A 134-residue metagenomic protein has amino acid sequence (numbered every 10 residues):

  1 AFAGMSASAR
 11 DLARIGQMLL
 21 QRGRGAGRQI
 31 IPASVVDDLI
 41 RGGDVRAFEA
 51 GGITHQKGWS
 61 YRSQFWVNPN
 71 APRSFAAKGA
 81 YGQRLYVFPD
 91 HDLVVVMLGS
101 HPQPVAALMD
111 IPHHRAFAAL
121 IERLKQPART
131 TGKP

Functional and structural regions predicted by a protein language model:
A1-S6, A77-K78: Solvent-exposed loop and edge beta-strand segments that line ligand/cofactor-binding and catalytic clefts
G4-R24, Q83-G99: Active-site-proximal alpha-helical segments within enzyme catalytic domains
S8-L12, I31-V35, H113-A116: Stable alpha-helical elements in mature extracytoplasmic
A13-L20, V36-I40, Q64-W66, I121: Non-transmembrane alpha-helical segments in soluble domains of secreted/periplasmic/extracellular proteins
R22-G23, G43, L124, A128: A general structural signal marking secondary-structure boundaries and capping sites
G23-I31: Structural helix-adjacent loops and short alpha-helical linkers that scaffold large soluble proteins
D37-V94: Active-site Gly/Thr loop motif
S74-P134: Structured C-terminal helix/loop/strand segments within mature extracytoplasmic catalytic/sensor domains
